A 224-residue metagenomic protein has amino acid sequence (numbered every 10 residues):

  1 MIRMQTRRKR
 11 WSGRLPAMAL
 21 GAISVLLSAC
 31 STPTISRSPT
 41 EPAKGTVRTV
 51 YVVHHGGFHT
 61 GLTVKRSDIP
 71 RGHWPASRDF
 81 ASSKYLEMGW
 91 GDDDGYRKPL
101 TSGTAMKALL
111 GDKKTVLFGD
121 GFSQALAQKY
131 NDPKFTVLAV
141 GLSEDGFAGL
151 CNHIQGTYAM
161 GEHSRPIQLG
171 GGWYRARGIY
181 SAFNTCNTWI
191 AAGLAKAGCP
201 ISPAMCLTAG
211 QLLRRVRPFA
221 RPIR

Functional and structural regions predicted by a protein language model:
Q5-A19: Bacterial N-terminal signal peptides that target proteins for export
R7, G21, D68, D94 (+7 more regions): A generic structural micro-environment signature that highlights single residues at secondary-structure boundaries
L27-A29: C-terminal motif of bacterial Sec signal peptides marking the signal peptidase cleavage site
T32, G156-R224: Activation targets extended, charge/polar-rich intrinsically disordered C-terminal tails
I35-V50, H54-H55, R66-R175: Non-catalytic ligand/cofactor/substrate-binding and regulatory segments of enzyme domains
T60-T63: Short beta-strand scaffold segments in enzyme catalytic cores
